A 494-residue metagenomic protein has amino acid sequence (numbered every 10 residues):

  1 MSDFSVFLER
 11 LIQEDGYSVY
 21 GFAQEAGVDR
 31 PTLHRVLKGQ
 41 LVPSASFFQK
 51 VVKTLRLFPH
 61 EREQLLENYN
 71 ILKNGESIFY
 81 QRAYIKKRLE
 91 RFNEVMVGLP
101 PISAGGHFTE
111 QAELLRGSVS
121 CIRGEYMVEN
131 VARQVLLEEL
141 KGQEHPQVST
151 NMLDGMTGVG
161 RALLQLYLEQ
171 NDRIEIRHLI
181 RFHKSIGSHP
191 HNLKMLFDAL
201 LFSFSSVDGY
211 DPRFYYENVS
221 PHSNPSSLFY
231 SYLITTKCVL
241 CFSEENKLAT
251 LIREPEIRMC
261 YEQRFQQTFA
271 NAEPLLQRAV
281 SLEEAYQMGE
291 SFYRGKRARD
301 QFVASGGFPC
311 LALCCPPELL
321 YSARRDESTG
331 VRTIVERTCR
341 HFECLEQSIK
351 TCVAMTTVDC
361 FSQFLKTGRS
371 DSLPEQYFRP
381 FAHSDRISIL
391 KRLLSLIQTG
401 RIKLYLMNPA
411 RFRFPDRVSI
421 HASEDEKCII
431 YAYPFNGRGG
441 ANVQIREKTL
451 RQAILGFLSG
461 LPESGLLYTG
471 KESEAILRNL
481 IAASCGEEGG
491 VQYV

Functional and structural regions predicted by a protein language model:
M1-G21: A short, Lys/Arg-rich alpha-helix, primarily the initiator
L8, F22-A23, L33-V36: Conserved hydrophobic/aromatic packing and binding residues within compact polymer-binding modules
Q13, Q24, K53: Alpha-helical residues within the helix-turn-helix
G21, T32, E61-Q64: Residues in the helix-turn-helix
G27-P43, K50-V52, E67-N68: Recognition helix of helix-turn-helix/homeodomain-like DNA-binding domains that insert into the DNA major groove
F47-Q49, K53-G106: Short amphipathic recognition helices of helix-turn-helix/homeodomain-type DNA-binding modules
L115-G470, A475-S484: Hydrophobic protein-protein interaction segments
Q492-V494: PLP-dependent class I/II
